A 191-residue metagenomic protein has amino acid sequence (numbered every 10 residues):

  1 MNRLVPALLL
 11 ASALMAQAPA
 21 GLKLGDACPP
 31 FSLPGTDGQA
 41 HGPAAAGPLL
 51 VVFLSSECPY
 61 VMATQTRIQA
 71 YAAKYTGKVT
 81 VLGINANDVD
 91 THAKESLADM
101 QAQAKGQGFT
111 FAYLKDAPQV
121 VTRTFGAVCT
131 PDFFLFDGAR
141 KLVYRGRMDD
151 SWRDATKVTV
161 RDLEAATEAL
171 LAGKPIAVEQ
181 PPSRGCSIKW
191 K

Functional and structural regions predicted by a protein language model:
L4-L14: Sec-dependent N-terminal signal peptides
Q17-A44: N-terminal "domain-start" segment that seeds a small globular fold
P29, G47, F109-F111, A127-F134: Structural micro-motif
H41-M62, T167: Short active-site neighborhood of thiol/selenol oxidoreductases, capturing the structured segment around
V51-V52, T80-N85, A112-L114, L135 (+1 more regions): Structural recognition of the beta-strand scaffold that forms the well-ordered cores of secreted hydrolase catalytic
S55-Q65, F133, R184-K189: Short, thiol/selenol-centered motifs that function as redox-active sites or metal-ligating centers
M62-G106, K115-T124: Structural microenvironment flanking redox-active thiols in thiol-disulfide oxidoreductases
L135-K191: Thiol-/selenol-based redox modules, centered on thioredoxin-like and closely related oxidoreductase domains
